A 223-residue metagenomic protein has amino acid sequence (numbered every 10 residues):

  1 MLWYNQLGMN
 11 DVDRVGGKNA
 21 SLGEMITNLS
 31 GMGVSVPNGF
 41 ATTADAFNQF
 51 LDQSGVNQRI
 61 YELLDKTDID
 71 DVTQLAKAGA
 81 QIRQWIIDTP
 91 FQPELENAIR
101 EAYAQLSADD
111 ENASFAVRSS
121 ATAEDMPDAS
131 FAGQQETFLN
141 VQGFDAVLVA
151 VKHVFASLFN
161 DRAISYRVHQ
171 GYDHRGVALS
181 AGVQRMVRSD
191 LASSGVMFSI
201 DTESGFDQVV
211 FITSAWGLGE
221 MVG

Functional and structural regions predicted by a protein language model:
M1-G182: N-terminal beta-alpha lobe that positions the nucleotide/phosphoryl donor in ATP/NTP-coupled carboxylate activation
G8-M9, V15, G31, D125 (+4 more regions): A residue-level detector for conformationally permissive "hinge/kink" positions
P37, R118-S120, Q184, S199-I200 (+1 more regions): Generic beta-strand/beta-sheet core signal
A132-S165, S189-G223: Extended active-site and interfacial segments that coordinate phosphate-rich ligands in large catalytic machineries
